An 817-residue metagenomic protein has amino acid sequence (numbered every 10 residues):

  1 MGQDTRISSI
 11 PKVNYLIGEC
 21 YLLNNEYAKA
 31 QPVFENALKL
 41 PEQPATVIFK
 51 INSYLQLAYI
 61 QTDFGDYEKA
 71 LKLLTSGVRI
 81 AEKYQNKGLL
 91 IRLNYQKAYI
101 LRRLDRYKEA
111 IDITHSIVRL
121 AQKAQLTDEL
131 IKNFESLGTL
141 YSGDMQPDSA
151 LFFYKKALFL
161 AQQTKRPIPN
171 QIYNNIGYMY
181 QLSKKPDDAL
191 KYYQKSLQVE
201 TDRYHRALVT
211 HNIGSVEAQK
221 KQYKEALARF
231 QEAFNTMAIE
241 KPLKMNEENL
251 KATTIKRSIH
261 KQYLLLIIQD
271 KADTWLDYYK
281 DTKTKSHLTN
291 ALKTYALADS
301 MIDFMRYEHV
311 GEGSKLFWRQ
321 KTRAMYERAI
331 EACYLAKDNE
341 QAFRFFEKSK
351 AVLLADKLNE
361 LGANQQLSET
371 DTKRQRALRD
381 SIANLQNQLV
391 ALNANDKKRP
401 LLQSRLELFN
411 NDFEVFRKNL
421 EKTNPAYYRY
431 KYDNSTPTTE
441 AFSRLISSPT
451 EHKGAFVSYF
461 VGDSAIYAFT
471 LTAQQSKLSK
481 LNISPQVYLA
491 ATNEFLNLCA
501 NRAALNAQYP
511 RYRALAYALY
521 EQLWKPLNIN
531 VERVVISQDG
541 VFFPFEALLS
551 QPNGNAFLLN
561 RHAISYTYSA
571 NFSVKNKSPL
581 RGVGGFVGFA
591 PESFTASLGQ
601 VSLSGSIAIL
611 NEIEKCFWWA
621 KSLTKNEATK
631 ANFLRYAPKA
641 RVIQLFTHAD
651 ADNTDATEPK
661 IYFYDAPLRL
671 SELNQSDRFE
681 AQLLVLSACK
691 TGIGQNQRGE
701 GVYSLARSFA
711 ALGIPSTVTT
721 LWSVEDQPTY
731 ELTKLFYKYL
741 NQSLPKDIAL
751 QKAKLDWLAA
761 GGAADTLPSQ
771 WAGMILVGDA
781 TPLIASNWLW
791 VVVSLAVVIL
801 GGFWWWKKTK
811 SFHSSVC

Functional and structural regions predicted by a protein language model:
G2-I7, K39-P44, R79-Y84, R119-Q125 (+2 more regions): Solenoid-like repeat scaffolds
V13-Y21, V33, L40, K50-Q61 (+13 more regions): TPR/Sel1-like alpha-solenoid repeat signature
E26-N36, D66-S76, R106-S116, Q146-K156 (+2 more regions): Structural signature of tandem alpha-helical TPR/SEL1-like repeats, specifically the intra-repeat loop/turn
H115, D128, M145-D148, F152-N506 (+5 more regions): Alpha-helical solenoid repeat scaffolds used for protein-protein interaction
V209, A441, A507-R511, S602-T657 (+1 more regions): Functional beta-strand-loop-alpha-helix junction segments that form "active/interaction loops" within catalytic
Q320, R344, V352, A656-K660 (+2 more regions): Caspase-like cysteine protease fold
L361, Y432-P437, A473-S479, A490-E494 (+1 more regions): Catalytic-core domains of enzymes
Y568-A570, R641-E731, F803: Catalytic cores of nucleophile-dependent amide-cleaving enzymes
